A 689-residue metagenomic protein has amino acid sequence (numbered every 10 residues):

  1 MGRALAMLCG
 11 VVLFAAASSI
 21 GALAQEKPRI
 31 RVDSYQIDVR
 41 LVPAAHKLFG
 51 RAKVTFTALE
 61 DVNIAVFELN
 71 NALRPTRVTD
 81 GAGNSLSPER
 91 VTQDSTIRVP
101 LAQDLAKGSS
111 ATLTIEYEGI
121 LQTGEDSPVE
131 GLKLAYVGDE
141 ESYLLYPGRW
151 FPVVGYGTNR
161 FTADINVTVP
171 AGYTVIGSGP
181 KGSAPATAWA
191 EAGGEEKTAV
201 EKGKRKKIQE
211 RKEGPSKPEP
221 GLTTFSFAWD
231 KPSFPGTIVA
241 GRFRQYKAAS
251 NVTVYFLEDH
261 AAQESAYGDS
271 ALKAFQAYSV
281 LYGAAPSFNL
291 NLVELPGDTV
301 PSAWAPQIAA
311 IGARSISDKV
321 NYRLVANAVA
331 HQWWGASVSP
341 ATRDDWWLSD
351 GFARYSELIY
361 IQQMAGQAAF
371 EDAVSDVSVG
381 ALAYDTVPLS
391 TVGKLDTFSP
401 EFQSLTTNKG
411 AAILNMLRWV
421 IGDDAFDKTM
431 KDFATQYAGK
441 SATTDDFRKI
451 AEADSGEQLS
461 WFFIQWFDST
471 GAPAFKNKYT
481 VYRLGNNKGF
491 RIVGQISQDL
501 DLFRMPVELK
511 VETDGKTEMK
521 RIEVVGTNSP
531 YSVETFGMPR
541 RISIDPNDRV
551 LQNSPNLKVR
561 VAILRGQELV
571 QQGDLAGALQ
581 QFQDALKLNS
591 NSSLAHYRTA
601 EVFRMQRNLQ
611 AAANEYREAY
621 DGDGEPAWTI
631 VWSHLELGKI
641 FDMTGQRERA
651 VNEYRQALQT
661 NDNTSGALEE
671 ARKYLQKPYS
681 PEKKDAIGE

Functional and structural regions predicted by a protein language model:
A16, I20-F49, T57, T76 (+5 more regions): N-terminal, polar/Ser/Thr-rich
G50, V154-A326, Y355-L358, R540: Hydrophobic helix-coil surface modules that form long, contiguous segments used for peptide/substrate interaction
V62-S85, T168, G172-Y173, K510-G515: Solvent-exposed beta-hairpin/edge-strand motifs
A72-K133, K207-E219, T224, G526-M538: A surface-exposed beta-strand-loop module
P75-T79, I176, S460, T470-I544: Beta-strand-rich binding/interaction modules
K107, Y117-D164, L551-Q571: Glycine/proline-rich low-complexity spacer/linker segments in large multi-domain proteins
F227, V254-G494: Hydrophobic alpha-helical and helix-loop surface patches within well-folded domains that function as non-catalytic
